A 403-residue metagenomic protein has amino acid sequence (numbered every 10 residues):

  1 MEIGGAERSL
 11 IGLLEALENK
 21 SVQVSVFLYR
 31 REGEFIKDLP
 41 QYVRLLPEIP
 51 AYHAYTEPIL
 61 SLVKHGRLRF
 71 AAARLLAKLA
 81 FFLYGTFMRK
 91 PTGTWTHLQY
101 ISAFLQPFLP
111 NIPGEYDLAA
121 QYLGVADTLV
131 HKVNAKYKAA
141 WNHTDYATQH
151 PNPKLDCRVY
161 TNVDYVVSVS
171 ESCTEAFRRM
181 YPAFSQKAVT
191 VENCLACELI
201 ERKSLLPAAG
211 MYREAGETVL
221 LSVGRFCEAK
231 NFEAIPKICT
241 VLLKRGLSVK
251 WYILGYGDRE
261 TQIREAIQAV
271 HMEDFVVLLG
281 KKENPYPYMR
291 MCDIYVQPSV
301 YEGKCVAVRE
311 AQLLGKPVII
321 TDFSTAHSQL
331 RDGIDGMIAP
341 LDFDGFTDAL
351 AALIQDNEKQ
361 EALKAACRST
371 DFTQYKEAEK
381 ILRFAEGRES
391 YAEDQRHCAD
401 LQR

Functional and structural regions predicted by a protein language model:
E7-G12, T218-V241, L247, D258-R264: A conserved mid-protein helix/loop that constitutes part of the nucleotide-sugar donor-binding site
Y137-H143, A147, T161-K203: Donor nucleotide-sugar binding/catalytic pocket of nucleotide-sugar-dependent glycosyltransferases
K281, V300: Aromatic "clamp/platform" in nucleotide-sugar-dependent glycosyltransferases that forms part of the donor/acceptor
E310, D322-G333, M337-I338: Short acidic/histidine- and often glycine-rich active-site loop of Leloir-type glycosyltransferases that engages
P317-T321: Short hydrophobic beta-strand element within catalytic cores of glycosyltransferases and related nucleotide-activated
D332-G333, M337-D344, A352-N357: Conserved acidic donor-binding segment of nucleotide-sugar-dependent glycosyltransferases
G345, A352, K359-Q374, K380-R383: A short, well-ordered alpha-helix in the C-terminal region of glycosyltransferases
D371-R403: C-terminal alpha-helical cap of glycosyltransferases
